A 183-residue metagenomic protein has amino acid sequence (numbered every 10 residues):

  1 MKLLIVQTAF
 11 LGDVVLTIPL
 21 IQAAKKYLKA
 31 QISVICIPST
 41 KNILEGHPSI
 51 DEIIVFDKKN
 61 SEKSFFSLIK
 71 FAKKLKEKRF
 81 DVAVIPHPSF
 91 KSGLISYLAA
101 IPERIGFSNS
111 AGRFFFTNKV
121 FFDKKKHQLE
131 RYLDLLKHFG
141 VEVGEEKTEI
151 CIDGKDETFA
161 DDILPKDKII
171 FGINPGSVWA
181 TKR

Functional and structural regions predicted by a protein language model:
M1-R183: Catalytic machinery of carbohydrate-active enzymes, primarily nucleotide-sugar-dependent glycosyltransferases
